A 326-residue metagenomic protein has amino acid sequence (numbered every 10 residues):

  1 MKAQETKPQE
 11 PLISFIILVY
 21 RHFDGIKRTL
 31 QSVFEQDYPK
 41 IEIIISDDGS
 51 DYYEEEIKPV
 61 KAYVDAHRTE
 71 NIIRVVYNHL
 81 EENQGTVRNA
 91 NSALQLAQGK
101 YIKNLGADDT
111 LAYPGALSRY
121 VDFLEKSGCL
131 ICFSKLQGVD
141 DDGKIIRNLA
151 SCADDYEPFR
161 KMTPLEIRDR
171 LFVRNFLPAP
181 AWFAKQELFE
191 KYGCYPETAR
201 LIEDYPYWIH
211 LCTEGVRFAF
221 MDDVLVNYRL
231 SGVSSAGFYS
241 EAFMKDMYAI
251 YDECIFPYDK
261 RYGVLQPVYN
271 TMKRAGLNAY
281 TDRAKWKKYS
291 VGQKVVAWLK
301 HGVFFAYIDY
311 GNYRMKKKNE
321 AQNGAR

Functional and structural regions predicted by a protein language model:
M1-F34: N-proximal low-complexity "stem/linker" segments adjacent to membrane-targeting elements
K2, F256, M272-R326: Membrane-interface aromatic/basic loop that binds lipid-linked glycans or pyrophosphate carriers, typified by
F15, S134, D155-I250: Conserved nucleotide-sugar donor-binding catalytic segment
L30-N78: Acidic donor-binding segment of Leloir-type glycosyltransferases
Y77-A97, T110: Glycine-rich, basic loop-to-helix element that forms the pyrophosphate-binding segment of sugar-nucleotide handling
I102: Short aromatic/hydrophobic "clamp" motif used to bind/position activated sugar donors
G106-T110, K135: The conserved acidic donor/metal-binding loop of glycosyltransferases
G115-N148: Conserved donor NDP-sugar-binding/catalytic core segment of glycosyltransferases
